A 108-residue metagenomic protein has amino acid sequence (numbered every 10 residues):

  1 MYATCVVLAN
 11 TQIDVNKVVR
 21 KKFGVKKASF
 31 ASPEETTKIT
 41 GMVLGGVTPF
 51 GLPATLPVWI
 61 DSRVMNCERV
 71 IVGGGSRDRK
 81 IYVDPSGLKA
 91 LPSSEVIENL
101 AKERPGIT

Functional and structural regions predicted by a protein language model:
M1-T108: Extended, low-hydrophobicity, polar/charged segments
